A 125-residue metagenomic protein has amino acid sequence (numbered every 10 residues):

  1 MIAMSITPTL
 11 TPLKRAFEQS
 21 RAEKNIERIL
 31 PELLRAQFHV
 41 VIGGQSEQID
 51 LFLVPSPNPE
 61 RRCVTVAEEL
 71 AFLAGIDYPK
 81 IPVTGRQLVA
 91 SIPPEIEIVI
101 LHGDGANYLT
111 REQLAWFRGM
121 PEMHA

Functional and structural regions predicted by a protein language model:
M1-A125: An interfacial alpha-helical scaffold signature
